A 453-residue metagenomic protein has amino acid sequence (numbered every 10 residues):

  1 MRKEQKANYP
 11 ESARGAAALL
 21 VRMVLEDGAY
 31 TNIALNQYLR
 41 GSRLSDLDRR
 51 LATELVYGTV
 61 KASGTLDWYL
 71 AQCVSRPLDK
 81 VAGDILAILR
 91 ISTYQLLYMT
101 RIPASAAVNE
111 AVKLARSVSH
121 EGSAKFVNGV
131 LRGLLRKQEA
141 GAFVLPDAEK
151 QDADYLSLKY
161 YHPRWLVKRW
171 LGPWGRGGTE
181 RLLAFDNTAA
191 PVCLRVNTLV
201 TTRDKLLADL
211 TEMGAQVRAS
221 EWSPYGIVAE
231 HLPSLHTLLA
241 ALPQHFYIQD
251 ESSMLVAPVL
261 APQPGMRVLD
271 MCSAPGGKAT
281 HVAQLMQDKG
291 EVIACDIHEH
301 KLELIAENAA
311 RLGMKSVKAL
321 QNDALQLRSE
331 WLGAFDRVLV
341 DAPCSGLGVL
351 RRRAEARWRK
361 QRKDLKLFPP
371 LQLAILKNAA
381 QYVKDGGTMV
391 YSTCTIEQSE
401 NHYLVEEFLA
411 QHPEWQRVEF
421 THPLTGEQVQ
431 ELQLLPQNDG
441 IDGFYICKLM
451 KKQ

Functional and structural regions predicted by a protein language model:
M1-Q453: S-adenosylmethionine
